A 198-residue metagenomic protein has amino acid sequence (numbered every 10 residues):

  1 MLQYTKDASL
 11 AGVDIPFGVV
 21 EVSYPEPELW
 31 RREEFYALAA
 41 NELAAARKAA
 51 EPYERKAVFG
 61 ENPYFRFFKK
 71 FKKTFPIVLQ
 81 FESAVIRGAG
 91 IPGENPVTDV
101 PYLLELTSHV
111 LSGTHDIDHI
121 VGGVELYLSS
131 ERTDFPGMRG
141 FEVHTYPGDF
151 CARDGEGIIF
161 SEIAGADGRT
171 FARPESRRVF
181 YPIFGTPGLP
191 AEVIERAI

Functional and structural regions predicted by a protein language model:
M1-I198: Charge-biased, low-complexity intrinsically disordered regions
